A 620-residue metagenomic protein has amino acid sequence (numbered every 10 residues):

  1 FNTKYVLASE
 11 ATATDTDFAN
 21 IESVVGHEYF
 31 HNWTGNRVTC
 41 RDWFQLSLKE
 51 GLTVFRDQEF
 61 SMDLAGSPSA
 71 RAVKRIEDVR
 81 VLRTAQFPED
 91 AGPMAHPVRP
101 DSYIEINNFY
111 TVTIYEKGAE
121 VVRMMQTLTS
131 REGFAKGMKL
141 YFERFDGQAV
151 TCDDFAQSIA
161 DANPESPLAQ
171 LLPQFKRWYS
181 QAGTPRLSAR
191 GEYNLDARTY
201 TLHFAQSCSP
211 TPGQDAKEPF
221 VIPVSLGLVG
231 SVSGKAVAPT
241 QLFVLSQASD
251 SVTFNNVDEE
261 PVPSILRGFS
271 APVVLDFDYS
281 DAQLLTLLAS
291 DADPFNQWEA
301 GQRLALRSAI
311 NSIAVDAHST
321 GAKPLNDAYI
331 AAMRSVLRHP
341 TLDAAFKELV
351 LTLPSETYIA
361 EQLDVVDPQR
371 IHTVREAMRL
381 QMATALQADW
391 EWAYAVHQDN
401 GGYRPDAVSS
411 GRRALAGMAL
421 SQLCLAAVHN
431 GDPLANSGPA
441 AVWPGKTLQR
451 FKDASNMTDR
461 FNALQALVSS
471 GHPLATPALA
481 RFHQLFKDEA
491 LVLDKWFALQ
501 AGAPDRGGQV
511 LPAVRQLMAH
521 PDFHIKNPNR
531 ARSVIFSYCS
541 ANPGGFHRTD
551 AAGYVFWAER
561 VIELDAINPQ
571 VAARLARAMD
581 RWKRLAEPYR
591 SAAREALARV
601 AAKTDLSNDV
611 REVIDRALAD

Functional and structural regions predicted by a protein language model:
F1-D196, L202: Hydrophobic alpha-helical and helix-loop surface patches within well-folded domains that function as non-catalytic
L7-S9, N32, T39-S47, T53-F55 (+15 more regions): Flexible loop/turn segments at secondary-structure boundaries
A19, S23, L46, N108-Y115 (+13 more regions): Hydrophobic alpha-helical scaffolding
V25, S47, R123, S188-R190 (+7 more regions): Structured core elements
T84, N255-D620: Long, ordered, helix-rich scaffold segments
F109-T111, Q174-W178, L187-E192, T211-D215 (+6 more regions): Generic recognition of flexible, low-complexity loop/linker segments
T151-P173, W178-Q206, K217, A305-A309 (+2 more regions): His/Asp/Glu-rich metal/cofactor-coordinating catalytic motifs and the adjacent surface-exposed loops that frame enzyme
E165-P173, T184-I265, Q297, I359-A360 (+1 more regions): Beta-strand-rich binding/interaction modules
